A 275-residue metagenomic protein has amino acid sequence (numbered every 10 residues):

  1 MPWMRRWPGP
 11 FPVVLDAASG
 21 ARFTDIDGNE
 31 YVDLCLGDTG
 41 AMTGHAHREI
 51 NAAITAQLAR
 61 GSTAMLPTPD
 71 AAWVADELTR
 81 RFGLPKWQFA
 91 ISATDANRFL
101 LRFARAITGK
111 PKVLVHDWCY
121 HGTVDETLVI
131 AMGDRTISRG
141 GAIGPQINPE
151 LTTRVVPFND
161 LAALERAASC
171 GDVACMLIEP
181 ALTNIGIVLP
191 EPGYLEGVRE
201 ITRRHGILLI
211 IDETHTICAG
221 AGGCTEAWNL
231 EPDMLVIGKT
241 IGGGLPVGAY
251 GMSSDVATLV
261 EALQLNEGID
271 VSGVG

Functional and structural regions predicted by a protein language model:
M1-G275: Conserved N-terminal phosphate-binding loop of PLP-dependent enzymes in the Aspartate aminotransferase
